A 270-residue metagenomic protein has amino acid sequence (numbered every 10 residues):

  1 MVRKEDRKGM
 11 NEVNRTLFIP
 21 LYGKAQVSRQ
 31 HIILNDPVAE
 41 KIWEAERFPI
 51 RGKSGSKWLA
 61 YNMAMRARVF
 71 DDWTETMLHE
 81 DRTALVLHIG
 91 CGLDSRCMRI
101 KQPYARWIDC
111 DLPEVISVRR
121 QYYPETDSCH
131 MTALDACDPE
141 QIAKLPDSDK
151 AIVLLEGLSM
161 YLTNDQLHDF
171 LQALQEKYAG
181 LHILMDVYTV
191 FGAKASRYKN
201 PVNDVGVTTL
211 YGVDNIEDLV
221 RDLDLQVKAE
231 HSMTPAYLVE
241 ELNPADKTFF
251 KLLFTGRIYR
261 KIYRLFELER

Functional and structural regions predicted by a protein language model:
M1-L87, C91-L134, D147: Rossmann-like AdoMet
P139-S148: Short amphipathic alpha-helix with an adjacent loop that forms part of the alpha/beta core around
V153-L154: A conserved beta-strand element that flanks and buttresses the S-adenosyl-L-methionine
Y161-L174: A short, conserved alpha-helix within the catalytic core of class I
K177-V190: Conserved beta-strand signature within the Rossmann-like core of class I S-adenosyl-L-methionine
V190-V207: Short, glycine-/aromatic-enriched active-site segment of Class I SAM-dependent methyltransferases
V207-S232: Short alpha-helix
K228-L252: Conserved catalytic loop of SAM-dependent methyltransferase domains
